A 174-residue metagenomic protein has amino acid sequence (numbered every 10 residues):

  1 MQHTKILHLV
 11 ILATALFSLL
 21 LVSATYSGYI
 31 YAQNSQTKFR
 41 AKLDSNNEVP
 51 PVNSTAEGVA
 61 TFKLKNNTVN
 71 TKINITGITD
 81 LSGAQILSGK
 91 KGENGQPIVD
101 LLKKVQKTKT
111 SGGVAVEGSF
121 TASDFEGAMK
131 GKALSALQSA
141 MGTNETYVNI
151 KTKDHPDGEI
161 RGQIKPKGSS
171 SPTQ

Functional and structural regions predicted by a protein language model:
M1-A13: Bacterial Sec-dependent N-terminal signal peptides
Q2, V22-A84, S88-Q174: Metal-centered catalytic cores of metalloenzymes
I11-S23: Bacterial N-terminal signal peptides
